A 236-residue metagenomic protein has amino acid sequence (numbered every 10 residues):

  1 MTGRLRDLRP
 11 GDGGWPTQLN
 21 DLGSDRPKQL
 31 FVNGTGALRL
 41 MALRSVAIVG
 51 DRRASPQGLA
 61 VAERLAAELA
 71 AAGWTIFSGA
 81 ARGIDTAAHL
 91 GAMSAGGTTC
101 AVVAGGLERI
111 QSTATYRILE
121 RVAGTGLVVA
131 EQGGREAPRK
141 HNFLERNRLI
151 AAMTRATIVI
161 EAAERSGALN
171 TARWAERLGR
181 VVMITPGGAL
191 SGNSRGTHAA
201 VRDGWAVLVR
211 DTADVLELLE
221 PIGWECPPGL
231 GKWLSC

Functional and structural regions predicted by a protein language model:
T2-C236: Glycine-biased, small-residue-rich flexible motifs in mid-sequence functional cores and linkers
